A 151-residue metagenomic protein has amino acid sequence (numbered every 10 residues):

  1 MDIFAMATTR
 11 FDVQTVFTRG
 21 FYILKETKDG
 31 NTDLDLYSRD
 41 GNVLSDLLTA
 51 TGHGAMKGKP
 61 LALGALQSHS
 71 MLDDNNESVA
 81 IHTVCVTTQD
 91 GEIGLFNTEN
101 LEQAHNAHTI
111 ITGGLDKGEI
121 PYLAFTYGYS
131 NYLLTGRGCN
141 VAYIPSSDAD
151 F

Functional and structural regions predicted by a protein language model:
D2-A7: Short, exposed coil/turn segments at beta-strand boundaries within extracellular/luminal domains
T9-D40: An edge-strand/N-cap motif at the start of beta-rich repeat modules
F11-T18, K59-I81, L115-S130, L134-T135: Structural signature of eukaryotic scaffold interfaces centered on beta-propeller domains
K28-G30, N42, E92, N140: Surface-exposed, flexible loop/turn segments at secondary-structure boundaries
D35-L61: Short, flexible N-terminal segments of the mature chain
T51, I81-F151: Preference for solvent-exposed, low-hydrophobicity sequence contexts
